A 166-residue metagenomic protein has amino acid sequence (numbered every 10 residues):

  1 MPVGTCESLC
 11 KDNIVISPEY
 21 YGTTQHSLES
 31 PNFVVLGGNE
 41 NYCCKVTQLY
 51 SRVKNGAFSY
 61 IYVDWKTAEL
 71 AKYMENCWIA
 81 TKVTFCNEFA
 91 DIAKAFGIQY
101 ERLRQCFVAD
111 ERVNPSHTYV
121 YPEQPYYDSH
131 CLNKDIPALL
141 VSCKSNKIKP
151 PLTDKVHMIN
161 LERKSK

Functional and structural regions predicted by a protein language model:
M1-K166: Structural/interface elements that position substrates and couple domains in central-metabolism enzymes
